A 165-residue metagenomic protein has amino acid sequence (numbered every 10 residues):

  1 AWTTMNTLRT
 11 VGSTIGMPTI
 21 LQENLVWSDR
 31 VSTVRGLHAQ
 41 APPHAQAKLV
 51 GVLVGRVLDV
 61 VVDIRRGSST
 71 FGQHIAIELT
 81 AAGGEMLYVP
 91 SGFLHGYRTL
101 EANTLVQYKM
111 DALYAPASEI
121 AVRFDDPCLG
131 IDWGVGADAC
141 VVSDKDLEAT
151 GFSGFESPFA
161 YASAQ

Functional and structural regions predicted by a protein language model:
A1-E85, E101-N103, M110-Q165: Non-catalytic, conserved peripheral segments adjacent to functional cores
G92-F93: Alpha-helix/helix-capping structural signal
